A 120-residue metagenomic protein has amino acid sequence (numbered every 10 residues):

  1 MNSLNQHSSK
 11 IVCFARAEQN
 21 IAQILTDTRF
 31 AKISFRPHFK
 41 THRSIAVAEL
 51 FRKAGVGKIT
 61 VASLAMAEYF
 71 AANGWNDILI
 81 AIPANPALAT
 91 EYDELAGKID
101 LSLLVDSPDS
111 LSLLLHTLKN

Functional and structural regions predicted by a protein language model:
M1-V12: Generic N-terminal amphipathic, Lys/Arg-enriched alpha-helix
I11-F14, E18, P108: Non-membrane alpha-helical structural segments and their capping/turn regions in soluble enzymes
V12-C13, F35-R36, G55: A generic structural signal for short
R16-V47: N-terminal glycine-rich anion-binding loops that anchor highly charged ligand groups
H38-N120: Active-site-proximal beta-alpha core segment in soluble small-molecule metabolic enzymes
